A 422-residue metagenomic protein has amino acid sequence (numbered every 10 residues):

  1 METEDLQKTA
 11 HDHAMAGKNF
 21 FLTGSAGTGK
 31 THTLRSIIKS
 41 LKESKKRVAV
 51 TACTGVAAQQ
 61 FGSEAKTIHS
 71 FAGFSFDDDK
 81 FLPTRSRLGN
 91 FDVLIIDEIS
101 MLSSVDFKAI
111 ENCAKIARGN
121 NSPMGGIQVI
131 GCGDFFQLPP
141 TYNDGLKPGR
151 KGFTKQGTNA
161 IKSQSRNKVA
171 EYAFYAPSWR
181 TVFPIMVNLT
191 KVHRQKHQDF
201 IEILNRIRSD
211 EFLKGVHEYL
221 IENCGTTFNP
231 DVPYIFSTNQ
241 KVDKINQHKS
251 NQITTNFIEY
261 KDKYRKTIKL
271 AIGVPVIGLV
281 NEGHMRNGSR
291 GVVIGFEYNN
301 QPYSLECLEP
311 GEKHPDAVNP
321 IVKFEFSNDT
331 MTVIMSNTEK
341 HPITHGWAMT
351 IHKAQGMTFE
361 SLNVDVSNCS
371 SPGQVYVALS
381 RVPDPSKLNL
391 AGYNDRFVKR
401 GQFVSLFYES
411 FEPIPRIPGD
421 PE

Functional and structural regions predicted by a protein language model:
M1-E422: Conserved ATP-binding/catalytic motifs of P-loop helicase motor domains
